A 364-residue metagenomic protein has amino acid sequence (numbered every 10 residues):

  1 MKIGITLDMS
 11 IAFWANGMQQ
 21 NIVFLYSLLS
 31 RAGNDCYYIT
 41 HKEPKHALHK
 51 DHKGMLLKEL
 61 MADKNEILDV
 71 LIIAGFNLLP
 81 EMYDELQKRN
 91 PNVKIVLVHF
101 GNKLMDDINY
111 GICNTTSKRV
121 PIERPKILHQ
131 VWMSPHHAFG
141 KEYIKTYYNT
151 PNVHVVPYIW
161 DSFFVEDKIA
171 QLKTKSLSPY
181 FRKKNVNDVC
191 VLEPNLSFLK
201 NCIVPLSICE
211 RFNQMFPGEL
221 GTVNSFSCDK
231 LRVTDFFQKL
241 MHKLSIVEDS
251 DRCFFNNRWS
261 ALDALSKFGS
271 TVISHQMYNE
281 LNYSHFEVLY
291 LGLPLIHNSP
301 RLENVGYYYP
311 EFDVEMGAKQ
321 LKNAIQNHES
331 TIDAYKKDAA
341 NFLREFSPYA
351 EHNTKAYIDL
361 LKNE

Functional and structural regions predicted by a protein language model:
T6-S10, Q19-I127, N256-A261: Extended catalytic core of nucleotide-activated donor transferases of GT-like folds
L7-N21, N195-I203: A short, glycine/small-residue-rich beta-strand->loop->alpha-helix junction that serves as a flexible
C36-H41, L97-H99, M133, G221-D229: Short internal beta-strands
L86-V186: Catalytic core of nucleotide-activated saccharide and alditol-phosphate transferases
G140-Y143, N149-E248, R252: Conserved catalytic-core segment of nucleotide-activated headgroup transferases in glycan assembly
D229-L291: Donor nucleotide-activated moiety binding/catalytic core segment of transferases that use nucleotide-activated donors
K267-E345: Catalytic binding pocket for nucleotide-activated donors in carbohydrate/polymer assembly enzymes
E345-E364: C-terminal alpha-helical cap of glycosyltransferases
